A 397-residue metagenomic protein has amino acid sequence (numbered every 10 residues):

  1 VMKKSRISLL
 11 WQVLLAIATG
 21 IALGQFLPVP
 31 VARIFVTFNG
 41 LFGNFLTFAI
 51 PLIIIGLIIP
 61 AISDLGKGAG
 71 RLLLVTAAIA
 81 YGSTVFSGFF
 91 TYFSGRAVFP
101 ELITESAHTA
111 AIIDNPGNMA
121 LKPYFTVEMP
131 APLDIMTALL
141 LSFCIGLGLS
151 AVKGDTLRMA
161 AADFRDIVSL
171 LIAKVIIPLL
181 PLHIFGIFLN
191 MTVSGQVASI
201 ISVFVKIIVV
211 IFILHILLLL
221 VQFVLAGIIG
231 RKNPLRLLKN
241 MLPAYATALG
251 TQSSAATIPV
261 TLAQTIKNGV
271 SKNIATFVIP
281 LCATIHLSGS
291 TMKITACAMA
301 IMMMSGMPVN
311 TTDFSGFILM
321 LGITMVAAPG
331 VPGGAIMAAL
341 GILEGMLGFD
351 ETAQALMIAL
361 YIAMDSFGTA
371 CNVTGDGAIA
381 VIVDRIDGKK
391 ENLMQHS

Functional and structural regions predicted by a protein language model:
K3-P28, G40-A49, R71-R236, H396-S397: Signature of multi-pass transmembrane helix bundles
P28, I62-R71, P100-T104, S150-D155 (+7 more regions): Juxtamembrane helix-boundary/capping and inter-helix hinge elements in multi-pass membrane proteins
I34, G70, L74, V197-V205 (+3 more regions): Membrane-water interface of transmembrane alpha-helices in multipass transporters/channels
V36-T47, M159-K174, K239-T247, A263-K267 (+3 more regions): Short amphipathic alpha-helical coupling elements at transmembrane boundaries
L41, F45, I58-I59, T76-Y81 (+9 more regions): Transmembrane helix-bundle signature of multi-pass membrane transporters/permeases
G70-T76, L170-I177, K267-A283, T311-T312 (+2 more regions): Membrane-interface alpha-helices at helix entry/exit sites of multi-pass transporters
I103, T295-S397: Transmembrane alpha-helical segments and their short flanking loops that form helix-hairpins/helix-helix interfaces
I113-N115, L238-T295, G322-I336, A363-I382: Alpha-helical membrane segments and immediately flanking helix-loop junctions that form or couple to the substrate/ion
